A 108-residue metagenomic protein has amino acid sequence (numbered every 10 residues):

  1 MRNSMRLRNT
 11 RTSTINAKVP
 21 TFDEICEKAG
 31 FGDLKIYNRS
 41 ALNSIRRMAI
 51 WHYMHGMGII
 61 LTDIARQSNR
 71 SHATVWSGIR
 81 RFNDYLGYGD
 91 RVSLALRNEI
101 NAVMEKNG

Functional and structural regions predicted by a protein language model:
M1-D23, A102: General nucleic-acid-binding
I15-M48: Short, Lys/Arg-enriched anionic-surface-contact patches
N43-I59: Short, amphipathic alpha-helical "recognition" segments used to contact nucleic acids or chromatin
G56, N69, R80-D84: Residue-level detection of the helix-turn-helix DNA-binding "recognition helix"
T62-Q67: Short alpha-helical "recognition helix" segments of helix-turn-helix
A73: Key DNA-contact positions within bacterial/archaeal DNA-binding proteins
Y85-G108: Short Lys/Arg-enriched helix C-cap and helix-to-coil transition segments that create basic nucleic-acid-contact patches
